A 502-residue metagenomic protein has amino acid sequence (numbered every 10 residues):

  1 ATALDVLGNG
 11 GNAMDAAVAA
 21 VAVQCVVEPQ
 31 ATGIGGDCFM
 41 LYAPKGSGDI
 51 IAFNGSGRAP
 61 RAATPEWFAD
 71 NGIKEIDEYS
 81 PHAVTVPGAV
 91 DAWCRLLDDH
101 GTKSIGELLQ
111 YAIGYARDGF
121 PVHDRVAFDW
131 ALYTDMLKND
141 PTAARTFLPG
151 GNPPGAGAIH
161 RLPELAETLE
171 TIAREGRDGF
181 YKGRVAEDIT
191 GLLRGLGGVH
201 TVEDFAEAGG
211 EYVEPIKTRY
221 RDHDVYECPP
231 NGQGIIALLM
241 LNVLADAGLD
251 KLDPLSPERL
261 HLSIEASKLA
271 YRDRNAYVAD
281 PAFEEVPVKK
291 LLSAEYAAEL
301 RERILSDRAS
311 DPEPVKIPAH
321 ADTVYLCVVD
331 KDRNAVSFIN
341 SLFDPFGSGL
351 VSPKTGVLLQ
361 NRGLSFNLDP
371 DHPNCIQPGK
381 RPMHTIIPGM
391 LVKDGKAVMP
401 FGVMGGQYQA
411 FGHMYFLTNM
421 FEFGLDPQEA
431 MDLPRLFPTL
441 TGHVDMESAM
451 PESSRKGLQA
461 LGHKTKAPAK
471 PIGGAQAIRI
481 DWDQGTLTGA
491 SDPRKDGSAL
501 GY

Functional and structural regions predicted by a protein language model:
A1, D5, A13-K182, A186-G232 (+3 more regions): Noncatalytic scaffold domains of N-terminal-nucleophile
V26-A52, V199-T201, N334-M399, F423 (+1 more regions): Active-site rim segments in enzyme catalytic domains, especially the processed small/beta chain of N-terminal
Y212, H320-T323, H384-I386: Short, small/polar residue-rich loop motifs at catalytic or cofactor-binding pockets
Y226-G234, T323-C327, I339-V351, M383 (+1 more regions): Glycine-rich phosphate/pyrophosphate-binding beta-alpha loops
G234-D250, L391-M399, G406-M431: M16/insulysin-pitrilysin zinc metalloprotease superfamily fold
D246-L342, K354-T355, R362, P468-A469: Internal maturation/activation junctions in enzymes
D332, K380, H413, E422-K470: Extended C-terminal subregions enriched in glycine
